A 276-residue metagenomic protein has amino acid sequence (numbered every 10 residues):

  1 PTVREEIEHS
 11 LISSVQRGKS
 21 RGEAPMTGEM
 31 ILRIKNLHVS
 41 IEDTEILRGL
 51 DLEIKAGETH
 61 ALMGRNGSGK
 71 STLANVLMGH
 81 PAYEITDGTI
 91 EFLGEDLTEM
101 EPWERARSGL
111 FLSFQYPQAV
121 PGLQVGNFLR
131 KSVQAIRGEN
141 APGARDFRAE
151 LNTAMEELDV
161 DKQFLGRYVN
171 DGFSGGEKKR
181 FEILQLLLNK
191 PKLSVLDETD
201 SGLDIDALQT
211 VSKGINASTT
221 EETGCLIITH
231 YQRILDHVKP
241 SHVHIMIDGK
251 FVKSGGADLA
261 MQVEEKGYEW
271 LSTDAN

Functional and structural regions predicted by a protein language model:
L32-I34, L47-G49: Conserved structural motif at the start of ABC-family nucleotide-binding domains
T44-E45, E104, Q209: Short coil-to-beta microelement around the adenine-binding A-loop and adjacent beta1/P-loop entry of ABC ATPase
M63-R65: The feature captures the beta-strand-to-loop junction immediately N-terminal to the Walker
T89-R105, N170: ABC ATPase NBD Q-loop/coupling interface
L112, Y116, G122-G138, F147-E150: Q-loop/switch helix immediately C-terminal to the Walker
L186-L187: ABC ATPase C-loop
P191, V195-T199, D206: Walker B catalytic motif
H242, M246, K250-T273: Conserved beta-strand-loop-alpha-helix hinge in the C-terminal portion of ABC ATPase nucleotide-binding domains
